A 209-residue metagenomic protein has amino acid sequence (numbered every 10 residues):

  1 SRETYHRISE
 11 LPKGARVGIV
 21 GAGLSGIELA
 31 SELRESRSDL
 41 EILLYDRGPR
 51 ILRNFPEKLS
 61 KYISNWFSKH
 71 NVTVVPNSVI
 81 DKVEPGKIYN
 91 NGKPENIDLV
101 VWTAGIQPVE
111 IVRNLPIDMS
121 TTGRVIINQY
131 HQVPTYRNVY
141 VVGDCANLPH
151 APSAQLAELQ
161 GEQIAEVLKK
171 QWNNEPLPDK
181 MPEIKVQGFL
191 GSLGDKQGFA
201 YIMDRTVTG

Functional and structural regions predicted by a protein language model:
S1-K13, K87, P94-E162, E166: FAD-site-proximal beta/loop scaffold in flavoenzymes
S1-V20, L24-R37: Glycine-rich dinucleotide-binding loop and its adjacent helix/turn
R16, D39-L43, N138: Residues at the starts of beta-strands that form the adenosine-phosphate
A22, R47, D144, D195: Cofactor-binding loop segments of dinucleotide-utilizing enzymes, especially the Rossmann-like FAD- and NAD(P)+-binding
L29-A30, N54, I111-R113, A151-P152 (+1 more regions): Short glycine-/acidic-enriched loop or helix-start segments at secondary-structure transitions that form or flank
S36-Q129, P176: A Rossmann-like FAD-binding core segment of flavoenzymes
Q160-G209: C-terminal, flexible cofactor-proximal segment of oxidoreductases
